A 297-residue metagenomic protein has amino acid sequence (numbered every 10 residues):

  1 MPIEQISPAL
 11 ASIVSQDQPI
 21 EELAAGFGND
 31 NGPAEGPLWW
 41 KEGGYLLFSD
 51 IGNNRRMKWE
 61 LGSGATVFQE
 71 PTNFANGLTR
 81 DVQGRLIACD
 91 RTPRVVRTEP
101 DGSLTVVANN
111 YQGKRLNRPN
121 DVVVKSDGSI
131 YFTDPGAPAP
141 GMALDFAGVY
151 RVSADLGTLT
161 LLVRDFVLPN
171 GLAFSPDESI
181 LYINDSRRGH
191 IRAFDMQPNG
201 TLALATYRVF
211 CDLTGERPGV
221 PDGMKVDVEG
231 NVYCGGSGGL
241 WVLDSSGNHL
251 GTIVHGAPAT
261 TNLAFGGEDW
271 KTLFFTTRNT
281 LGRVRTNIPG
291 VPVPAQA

Functional and structural regions predicted by a protein language model:
M1-P19, A143, T201-L202, V293-A297: Blade/loop signatures of beta-propeller domains
M1-P8, D17-R55: Beta-strand-rich domains and repeat architectures in extracellular enzymes and scaffolds, especially beta-propellers
L10-A25, S63-P71, T98-G113, Y150-L168 (+2 more regions): Blade-edge beta-strand/turn elements of extracellular beta-propeller and related beta-sheet repeat scaffolds
I20, G26-G43, E70-R94, Q112-I130 (+5 more regions): Beta-rich, blade/repeat-based domains predominating in secreted/periplasmic proteins but also intracellular
I51-G52, R91, G136-A147, S186-R188 (+1 more regions): Short, solvent-exposed loop/turn segments at conserved positions within beta-propeller repeat blades
R55-M57, R94-V96, A147-Y150, H190-R192 (+2 more regions): A short loop-to-beta-strand structural motif that recurs across blades of beta-propeller domains
A193-L202, T286-V293: Short loop/turn segments immediately following beta-strands, especially the blade-tip and inter-blade linker loops
T261-A297: Blade-level signature of beta-propeller repeat domains, shared across WD40, Kelch, NHL, RCC1 and BNR/Asp-box propellers
